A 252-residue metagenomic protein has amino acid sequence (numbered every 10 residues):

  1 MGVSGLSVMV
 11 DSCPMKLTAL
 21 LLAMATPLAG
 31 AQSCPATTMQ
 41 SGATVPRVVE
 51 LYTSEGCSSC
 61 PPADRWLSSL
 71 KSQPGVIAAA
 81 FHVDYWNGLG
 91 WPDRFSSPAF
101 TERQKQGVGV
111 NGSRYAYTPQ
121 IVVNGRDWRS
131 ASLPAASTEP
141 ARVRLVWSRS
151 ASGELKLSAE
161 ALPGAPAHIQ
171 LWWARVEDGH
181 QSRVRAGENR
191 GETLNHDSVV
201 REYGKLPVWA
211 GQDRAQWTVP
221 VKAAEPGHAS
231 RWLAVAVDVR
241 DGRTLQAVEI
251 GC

Functional and structural regions predicted by a protein language model:
G2-M9: Extreme N-terminal basic, low-complexity initiation segments that serve as generic localization/processing leaders
A19-Q32: Hydrophobic h-region of N-terminal signal peptides that target proteins for export in Gram-negative bacteria
S33-P35, P61, G251: Sequence contexts marking disulfide-bonded cysteines in secreted/extracellular proteins
Q40-F81: Local sequence-structure signature of Cys/Sec-based thiol-disulfide redox active-site neighborhoods
S54-S58, V83-G88, D127-S130: Solvent-exposed loop/turn segments at secondary-structure junctions within structured extracellular/periplasmic domains
K71-S97: Structural microenvironment flanking redox-active thiols in thiol-disulfide oxidoreductases
P92-Q120, R126-C252: Short, conserved sequence motifs used for protein processing/export or organelle targeting and for catalysis
